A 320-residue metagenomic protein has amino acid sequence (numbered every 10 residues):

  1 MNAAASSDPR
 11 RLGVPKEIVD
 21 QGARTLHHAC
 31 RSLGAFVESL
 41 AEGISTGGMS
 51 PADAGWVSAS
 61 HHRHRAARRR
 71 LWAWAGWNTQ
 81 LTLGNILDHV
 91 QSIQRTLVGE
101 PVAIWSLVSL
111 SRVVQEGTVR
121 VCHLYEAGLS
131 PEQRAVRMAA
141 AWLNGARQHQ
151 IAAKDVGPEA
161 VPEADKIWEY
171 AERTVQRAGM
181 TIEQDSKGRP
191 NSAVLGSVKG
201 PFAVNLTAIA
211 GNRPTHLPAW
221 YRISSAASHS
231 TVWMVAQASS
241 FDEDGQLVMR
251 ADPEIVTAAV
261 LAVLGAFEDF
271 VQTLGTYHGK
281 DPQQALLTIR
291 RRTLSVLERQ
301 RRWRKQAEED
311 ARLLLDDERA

Functional and structural regions predicted by a protein language model:
M1-A75, W142-V260, E268-A320: Secondary-shell segments that build the walls of catalytic and ion/ligand-binding clefts
S58-E126: Long, hydrophobic/aromatic-enriched structural stretches that serve as scaffold segments
L83-V90, Y221, V260, L264-F267: Hydrophobic faces of stable alpha-helices that mediate helix-helix packing
V90-E100, V121, Y125-G128, T231-D242 (+1 more regions): Secondary-structure edge/capping motif, primarily at the C-terminal ends of alpha-helices and the immediately following
L107, Y125-V136, H278-T288: Short, glycine/acidic-rich hinge or "gate" loops at secondary-structure transitions that mediate conformational
S109-E116, P131-E132, R137-A139, F241-V248: Amphipathic alpha-helical scaffolding segments
H123, A127-G145, Q150-I151: Extended amphipathic alpha-helical segments with heptad-repeat/coiled-coil character used for oligomerization, fusion
